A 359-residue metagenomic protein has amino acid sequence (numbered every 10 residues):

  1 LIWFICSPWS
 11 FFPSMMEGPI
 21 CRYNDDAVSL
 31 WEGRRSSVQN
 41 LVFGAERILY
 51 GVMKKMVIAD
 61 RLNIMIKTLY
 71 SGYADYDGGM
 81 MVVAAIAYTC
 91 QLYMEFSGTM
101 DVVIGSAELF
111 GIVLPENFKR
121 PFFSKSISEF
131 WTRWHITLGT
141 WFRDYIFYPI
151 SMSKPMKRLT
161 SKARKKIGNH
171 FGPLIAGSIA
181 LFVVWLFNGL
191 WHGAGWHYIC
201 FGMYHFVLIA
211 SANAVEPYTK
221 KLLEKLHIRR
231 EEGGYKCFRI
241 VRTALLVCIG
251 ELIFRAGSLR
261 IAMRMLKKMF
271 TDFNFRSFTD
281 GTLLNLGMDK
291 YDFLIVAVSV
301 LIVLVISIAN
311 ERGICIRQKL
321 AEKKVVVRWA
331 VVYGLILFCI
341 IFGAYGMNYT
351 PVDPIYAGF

Functional and structural regions predicted by a protein language model:
L1-G358: Membrane-embedded transmembrane alpha-helical bundles that form the catalytic cores of multi-pass lipid-modifying
